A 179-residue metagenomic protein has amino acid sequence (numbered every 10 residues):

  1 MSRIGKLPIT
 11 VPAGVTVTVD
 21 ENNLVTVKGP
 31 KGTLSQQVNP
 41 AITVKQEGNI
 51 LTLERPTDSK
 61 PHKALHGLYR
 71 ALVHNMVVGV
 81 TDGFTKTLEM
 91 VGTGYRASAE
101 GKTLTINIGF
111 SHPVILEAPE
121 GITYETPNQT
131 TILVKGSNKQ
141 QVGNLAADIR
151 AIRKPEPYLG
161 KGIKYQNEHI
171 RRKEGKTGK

Functional and structural regions predicted by a protein language model:
S2-H66, R70-A147, A151-K179: N-terminal intrinsically disordered, cationic/polar leader segments that include organellar targeting peptides
